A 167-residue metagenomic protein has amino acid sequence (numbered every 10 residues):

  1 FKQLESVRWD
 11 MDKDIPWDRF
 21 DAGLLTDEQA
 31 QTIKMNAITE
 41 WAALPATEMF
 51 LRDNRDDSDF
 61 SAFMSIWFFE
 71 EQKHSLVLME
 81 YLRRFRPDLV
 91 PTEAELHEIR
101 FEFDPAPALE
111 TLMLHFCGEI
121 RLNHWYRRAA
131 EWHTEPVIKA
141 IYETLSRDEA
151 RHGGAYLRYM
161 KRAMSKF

Functional and structural regions predicted by a protein language model:
F1-F167: Non-heme di-metal
